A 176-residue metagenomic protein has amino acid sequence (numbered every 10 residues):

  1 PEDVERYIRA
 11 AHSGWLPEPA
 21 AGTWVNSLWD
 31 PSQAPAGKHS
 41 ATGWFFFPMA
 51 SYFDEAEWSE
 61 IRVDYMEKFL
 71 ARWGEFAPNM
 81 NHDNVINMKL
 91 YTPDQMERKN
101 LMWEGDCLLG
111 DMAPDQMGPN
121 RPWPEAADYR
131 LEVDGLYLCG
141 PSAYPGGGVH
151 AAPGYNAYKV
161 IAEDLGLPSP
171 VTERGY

Functional and structural regions predicted by a protein language model:
P1-A34: Mid-domain catalytic core of redox enzymes that form a hydrophobic substrate pocket/lid adjacent to a catalytic redox
P1-D3, N26-D30, F46-A50, A113-P114 (+2 more regions): Short, glycine-/Ser/Thr-/acidic-enriched flexible segments
Y7-A11, I61-Y65, M96-N100: Charged, low-complexity, helix-prone segments enriched in Lys/Glu/Asp/Gln
L16-W24, N79-Y144: A glycine-rich dinucleotide-binding beta-alpha-beta segment and adjacent secondary-structure elements that constitute
Q33-F53, W58-E67: Glycine-rich, aromatic-lined ligand/substrate-binding cores of catalytic and carbohydrate-binding domains
K38-S40, I61-F69, L108-Y176: C-terminal structured subdomain/cap of oxidoreductase catalytic cores
W73: Structured binding elements
F76: N-terminal FAD-binding dinucleotide-binding subdomain shared by FAD-dependent oxidases/monooxygenases
